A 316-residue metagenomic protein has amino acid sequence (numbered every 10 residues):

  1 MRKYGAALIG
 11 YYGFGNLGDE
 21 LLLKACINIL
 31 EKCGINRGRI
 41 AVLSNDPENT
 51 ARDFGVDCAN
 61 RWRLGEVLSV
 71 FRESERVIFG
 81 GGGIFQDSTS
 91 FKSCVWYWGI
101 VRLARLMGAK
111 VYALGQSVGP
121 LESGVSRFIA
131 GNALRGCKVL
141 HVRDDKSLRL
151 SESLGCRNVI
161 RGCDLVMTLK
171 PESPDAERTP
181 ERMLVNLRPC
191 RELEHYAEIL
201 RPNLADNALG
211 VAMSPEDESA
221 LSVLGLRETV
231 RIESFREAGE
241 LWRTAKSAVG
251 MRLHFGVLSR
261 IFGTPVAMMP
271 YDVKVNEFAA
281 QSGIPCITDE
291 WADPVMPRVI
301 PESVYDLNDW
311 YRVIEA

Functional and structural regions predicted by a protein language model:
M1-A316: Active-site anion-handling motifs in enzyme catalytic cores
